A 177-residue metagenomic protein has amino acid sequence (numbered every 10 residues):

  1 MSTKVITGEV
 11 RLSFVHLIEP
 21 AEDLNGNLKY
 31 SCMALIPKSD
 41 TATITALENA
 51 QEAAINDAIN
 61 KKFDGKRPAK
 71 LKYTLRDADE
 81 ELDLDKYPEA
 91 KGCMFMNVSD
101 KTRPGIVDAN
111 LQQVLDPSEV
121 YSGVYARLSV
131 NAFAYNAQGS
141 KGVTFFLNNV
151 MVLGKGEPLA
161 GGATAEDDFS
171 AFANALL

Functional and structural regions predicted by a protein language model:
M1-F95: OB-fold ssDNA-binding interfaces and closely related basic DNA-contact patches used across DNA replication/repair
R11, P68, F95, D108 (+2 more regions): Polar low-complexity intrinsically disordered regions enriched in Ser/Thr and small residues
N25-N27, N49, N56, N60 (+6 more regions): Detector for Asparagine
A42-I44, P104-I106, L153-A160: Residues in flexible loops and secondary-structure boundaries
K61-G139: Structured, beta-strand-rich domain cores that present glycine/charged loop surfaces used to bind extended ligands
Q112-L177: Compact mixed alphabeta submodule
